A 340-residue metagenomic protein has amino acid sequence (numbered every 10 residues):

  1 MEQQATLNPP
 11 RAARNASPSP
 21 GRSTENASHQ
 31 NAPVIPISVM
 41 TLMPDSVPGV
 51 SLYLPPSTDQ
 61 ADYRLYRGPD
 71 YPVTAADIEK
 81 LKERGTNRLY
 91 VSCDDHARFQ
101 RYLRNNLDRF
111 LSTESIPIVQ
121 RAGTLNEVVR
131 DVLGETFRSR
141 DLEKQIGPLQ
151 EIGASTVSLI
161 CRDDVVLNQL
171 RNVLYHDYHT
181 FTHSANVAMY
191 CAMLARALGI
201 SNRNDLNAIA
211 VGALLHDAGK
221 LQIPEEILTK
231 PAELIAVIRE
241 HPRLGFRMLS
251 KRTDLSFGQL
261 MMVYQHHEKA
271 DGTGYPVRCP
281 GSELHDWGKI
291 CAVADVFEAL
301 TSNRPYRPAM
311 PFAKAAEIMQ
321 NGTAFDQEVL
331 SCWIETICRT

Functional and structural regions predicted by a protein language model:
M1-R140, K144-G147, P308-T340: Terminal helices and disordered tails flanking the catalytic cores of nucleotide-processing hydrolases
M40, V173, R278-P280: Short, solvent-exposed loop/turn elements at beta->coil junctions and helix N-caps that rim active or binding pockets
P48-V50, A185, G288: Change "...and in nucleic-acid phosphodiester-cleaving endonucleases..." to "...and in nucleic-acid processing enzymes
L65-R67, T180, L234, P276: A generic structural signal for short
A75-A76, M189, R243, F257: Residue-level marker for well-ordered alpha-helical positions
L107-R239, F246-K251: Acidic/His-rich, divalent-metal-binding segments that scaffold phosphate/diphosphate chemistry
G199-G212, D217-T340: Metal-dependent catalytic cores of enzymes that make or break cyclic nucleotides and related phosphoester linkages
